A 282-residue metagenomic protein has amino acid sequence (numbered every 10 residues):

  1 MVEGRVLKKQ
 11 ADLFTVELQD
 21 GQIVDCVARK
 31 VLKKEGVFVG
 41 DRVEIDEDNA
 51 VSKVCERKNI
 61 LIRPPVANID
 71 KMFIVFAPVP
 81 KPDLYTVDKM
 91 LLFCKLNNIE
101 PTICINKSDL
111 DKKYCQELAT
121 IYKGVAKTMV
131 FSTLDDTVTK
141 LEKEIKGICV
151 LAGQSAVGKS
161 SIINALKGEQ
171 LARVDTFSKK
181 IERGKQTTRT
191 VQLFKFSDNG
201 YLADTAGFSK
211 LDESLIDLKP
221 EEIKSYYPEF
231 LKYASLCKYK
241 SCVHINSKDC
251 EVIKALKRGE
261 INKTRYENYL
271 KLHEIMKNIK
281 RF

Functional and structural regions predicted by a protein language model:
M1-Q10: Structural detector for short beta-strands of small beta-barrel domains
D12, E35-A50, C55-M72, F93-P101 (+4 more regions): Helix-rich effector regions associated with P-loop NTPase G domains
L13-T15, K81: Short beta-strands and strand-coil junctions in structured, solvent-facing domains, enriched
T15-Q19, D25-V27, V75-F76: Short, acidic/hydrophobic/Gly-rich beta-strand patch recurrent on exposed beta strands that often constitutes part
Q22-V37: Beta-strand/loop nucleic-acid-binding surfaces
A77-I121: Phosphate-binding glycine-rich loops and their immediate beta-loop-alpha structural context
D109-V157: Canonical P-loop GTPase G-domain recognition
K159-D175: A conserved segment at the C-terminal end of the G1
